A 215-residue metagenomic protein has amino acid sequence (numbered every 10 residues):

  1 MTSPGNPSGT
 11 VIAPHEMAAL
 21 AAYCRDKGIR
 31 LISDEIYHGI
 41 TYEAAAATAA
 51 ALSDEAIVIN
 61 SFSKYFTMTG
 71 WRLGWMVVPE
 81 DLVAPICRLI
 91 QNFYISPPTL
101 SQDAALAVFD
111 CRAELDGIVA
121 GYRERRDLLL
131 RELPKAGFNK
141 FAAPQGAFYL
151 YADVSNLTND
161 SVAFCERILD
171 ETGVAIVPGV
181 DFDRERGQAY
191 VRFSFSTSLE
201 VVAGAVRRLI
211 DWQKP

Functional and structural regions predicted by a protein language model:
M1-P215: PLP-dependent class I/II
